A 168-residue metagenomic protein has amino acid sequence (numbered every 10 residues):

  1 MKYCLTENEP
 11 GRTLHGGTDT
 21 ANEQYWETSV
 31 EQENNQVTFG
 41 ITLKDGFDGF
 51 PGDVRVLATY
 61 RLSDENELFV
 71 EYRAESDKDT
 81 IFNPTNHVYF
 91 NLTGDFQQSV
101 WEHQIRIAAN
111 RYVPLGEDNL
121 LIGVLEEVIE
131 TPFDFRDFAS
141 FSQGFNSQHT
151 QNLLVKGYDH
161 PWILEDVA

Functional and structural regions predicted by a protein language model:
M1-A168: An exposed, glycine/acidic-rich loop-and-rim segment of catalytic or binding clefts
